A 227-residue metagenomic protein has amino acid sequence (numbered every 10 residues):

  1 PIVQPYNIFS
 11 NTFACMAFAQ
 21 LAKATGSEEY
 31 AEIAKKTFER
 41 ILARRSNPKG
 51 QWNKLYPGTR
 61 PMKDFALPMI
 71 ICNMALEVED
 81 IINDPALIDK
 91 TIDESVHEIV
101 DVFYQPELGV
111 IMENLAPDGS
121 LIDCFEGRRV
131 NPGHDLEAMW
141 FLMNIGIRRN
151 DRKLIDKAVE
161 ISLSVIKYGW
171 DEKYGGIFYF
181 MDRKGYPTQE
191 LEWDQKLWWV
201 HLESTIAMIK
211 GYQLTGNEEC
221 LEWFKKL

Functional and structural regions predicted by a protein language model:
P1-L227: Glycan-recognition and catalytic cores of secretory/periplasmic carbohydrate-active enzymes
